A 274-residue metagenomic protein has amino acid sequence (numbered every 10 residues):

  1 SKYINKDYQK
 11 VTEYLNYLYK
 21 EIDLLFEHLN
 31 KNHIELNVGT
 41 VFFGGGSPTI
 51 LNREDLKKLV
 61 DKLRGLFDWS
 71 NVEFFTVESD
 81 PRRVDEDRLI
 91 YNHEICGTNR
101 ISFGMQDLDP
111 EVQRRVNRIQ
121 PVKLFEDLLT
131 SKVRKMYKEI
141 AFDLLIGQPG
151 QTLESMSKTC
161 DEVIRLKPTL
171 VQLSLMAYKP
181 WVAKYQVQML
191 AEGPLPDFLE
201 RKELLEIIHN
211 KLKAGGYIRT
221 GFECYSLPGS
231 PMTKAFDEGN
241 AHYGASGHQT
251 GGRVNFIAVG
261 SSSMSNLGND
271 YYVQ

Functional and structural regions predicted by a protein language model:
Y3-H28, L36-Q274: C-terminal scaffold of the Radical SAM
